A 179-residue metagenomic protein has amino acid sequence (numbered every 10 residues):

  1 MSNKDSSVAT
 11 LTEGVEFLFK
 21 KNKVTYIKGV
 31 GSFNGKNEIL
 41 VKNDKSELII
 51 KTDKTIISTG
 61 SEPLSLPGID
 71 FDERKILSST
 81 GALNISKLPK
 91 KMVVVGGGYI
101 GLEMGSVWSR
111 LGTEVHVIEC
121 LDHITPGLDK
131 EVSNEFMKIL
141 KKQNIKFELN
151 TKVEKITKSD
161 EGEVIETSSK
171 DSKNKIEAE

Functional and structural regions predicted by a protein language model:
M1-N22, E119, H123, S159: Conserved N-terminal/central alpha/beta ligand/cofactor-binding core
S6-S7, G96, G127-L128: Residues that cap or flank secondary-structure elements
A9-V95, E166-E179: FAD-binding core/adjacent interface of flavoenzyme oxidoreductases
G14-V15, M104, F136: Residues within well-ordered alpha-helices
K28, S32-I39, N43, I50 (+1 more regions): A Rossmann-like FAD-binding core segment of flavoenzymes
I100: Hydrophobic/small residue at the entry helix of a nucleotide-binding pocket
G105, S109-R110: Gly/Ala-rich phosphate-binding loop of Rossmann-like dinucleotide-binding domains, activating on the conserved
